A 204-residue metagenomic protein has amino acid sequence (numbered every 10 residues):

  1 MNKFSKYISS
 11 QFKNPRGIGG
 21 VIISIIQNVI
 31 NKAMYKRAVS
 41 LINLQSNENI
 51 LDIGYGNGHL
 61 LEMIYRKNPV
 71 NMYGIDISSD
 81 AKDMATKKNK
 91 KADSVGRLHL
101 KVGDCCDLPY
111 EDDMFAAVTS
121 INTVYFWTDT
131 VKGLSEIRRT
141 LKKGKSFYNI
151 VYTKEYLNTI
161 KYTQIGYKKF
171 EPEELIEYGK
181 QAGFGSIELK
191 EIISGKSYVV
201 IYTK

Functional and structural regions predicted by a protein language model:
M1-G19: N-terminal, positively charged/glycine-rich alpha-helical extensions of SAM-dependent methyltransferases
V29-E48: Conserved alpha-helix/loop element of class I SAM-dependent methyltransferases that forms part of the SAM/SAH-binding
L51-D107: Class I SAM-dependent methyltransferase SAM/SAH-binding core
C106-A117: A short acidic, Gly/Pro-enriched loop at the edge of an enzyme's catalytic core that lines a small-molecule cofactor
A116-D129: A short SAM/SAH-binding and catalytic strip from SAM-dependent methyltransferases
V131-K143: A short glycine-rich, Lys/Arg-flanked "PGG" loop and its adjoining helix->strand segment in the class I
G144-V151: Conserved beta-strand signature within the Rossmann-like core of class I S-adenosyl-L-methionine
G183, E191-K204: Core SAM-dependent methyltransferase catalytic element
